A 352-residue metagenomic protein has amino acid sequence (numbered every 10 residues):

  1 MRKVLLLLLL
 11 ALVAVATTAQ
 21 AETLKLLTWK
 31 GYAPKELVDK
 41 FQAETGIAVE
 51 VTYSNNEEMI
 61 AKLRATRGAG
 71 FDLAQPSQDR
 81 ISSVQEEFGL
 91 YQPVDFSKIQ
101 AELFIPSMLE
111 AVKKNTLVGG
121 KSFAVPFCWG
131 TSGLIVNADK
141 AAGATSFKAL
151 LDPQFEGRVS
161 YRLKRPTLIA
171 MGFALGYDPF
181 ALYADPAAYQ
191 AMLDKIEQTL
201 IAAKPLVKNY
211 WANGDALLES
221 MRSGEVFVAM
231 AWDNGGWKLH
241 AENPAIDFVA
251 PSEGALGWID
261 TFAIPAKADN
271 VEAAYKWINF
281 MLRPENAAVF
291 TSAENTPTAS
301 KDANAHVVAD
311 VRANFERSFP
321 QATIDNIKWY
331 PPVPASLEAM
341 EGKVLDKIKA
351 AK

Functional and structural regions predicted by a protein language model:
L7-A16: Bacterial N-terminal signal peptides
E22-V84: Early extracytoplasmic/lumenal segment of secretory-pathway proteins
G70-P76, Y210, F227-W232, D247-F248: Paired acidic/hydrophobic, glycine-rich loop segments that form the ligand-binding mouth/hinge of periplasmic-binding
Q75-S220: Extracytoplasmic ligand-binding site segments that recognize negatively charged/polar headgroups
R80-S83, V228-A245: A ligand-binding cleft/hinge motif common to bilobed small-molecule-binding domains
L193-A203, E242-A266: Periplasmic-binding protein-like
L256, D260, P265-D325: Mature extracytoplasmic/periplasmic domains
Q321-K352: Conserved C-terminal helix/tail region of periplasmic/extracytoplasmic solute-binding proteins
